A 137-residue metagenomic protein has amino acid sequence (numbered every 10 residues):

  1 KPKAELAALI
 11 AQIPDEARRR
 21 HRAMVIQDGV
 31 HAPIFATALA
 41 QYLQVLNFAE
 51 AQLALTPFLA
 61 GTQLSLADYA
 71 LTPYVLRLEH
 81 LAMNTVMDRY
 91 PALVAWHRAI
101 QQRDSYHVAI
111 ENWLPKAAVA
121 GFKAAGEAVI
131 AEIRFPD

Functional and structural regions predicted by a protein language model:
K1-R98, Q102: GST-like fold's C-terminal all-alpha helical module
R89-D137: Long, positively charged, glycine-interspersed low-complexity recognition regions
